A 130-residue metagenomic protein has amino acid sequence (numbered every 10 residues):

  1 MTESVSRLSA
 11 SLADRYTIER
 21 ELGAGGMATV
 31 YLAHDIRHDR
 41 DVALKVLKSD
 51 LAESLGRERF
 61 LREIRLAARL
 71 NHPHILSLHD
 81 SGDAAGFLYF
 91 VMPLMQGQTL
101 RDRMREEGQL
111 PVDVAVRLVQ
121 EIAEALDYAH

Functional and structural regions predicted by a protein language model:
M1-H130: Conserved ATP-binding/catalytic core of the eukaryotic-like protein kinase fold, especially serine/threonine kinases
